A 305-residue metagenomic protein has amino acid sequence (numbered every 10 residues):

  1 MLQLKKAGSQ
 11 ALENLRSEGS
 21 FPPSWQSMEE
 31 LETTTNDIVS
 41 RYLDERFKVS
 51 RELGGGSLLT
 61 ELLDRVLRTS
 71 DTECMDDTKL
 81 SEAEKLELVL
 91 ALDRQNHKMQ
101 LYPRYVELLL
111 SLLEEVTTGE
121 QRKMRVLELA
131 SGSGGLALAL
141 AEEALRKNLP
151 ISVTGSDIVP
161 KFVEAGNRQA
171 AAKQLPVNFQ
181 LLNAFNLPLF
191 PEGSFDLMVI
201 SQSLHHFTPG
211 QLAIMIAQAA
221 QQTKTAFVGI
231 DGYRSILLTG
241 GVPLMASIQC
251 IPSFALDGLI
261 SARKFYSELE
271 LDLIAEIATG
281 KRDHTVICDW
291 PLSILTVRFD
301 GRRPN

Functional and structural regions predicted by a protein language model:
L2-T78: N-terminal auxiliary segments of SAM/dcSAM-dependent transferases
M75, E82-V116: Class I SAM-dependent methyltransferase Rossmann-like catalytic core, especially the SAM/SAH-binding loop
L127, S133-N186: Class I SAM-dependent methyltransferase SAM/SAH-binding core
N186-E192: Short conserved loop adjoining the S-adenosyl-L-methionine
V199: A conserved beta-strand element that flanks and buttresses the S-adenosyl-L-methionine
F207-A219: A short, conserved alpha-helix within the catalytic core of class I
I230-T279, V286: C-terminal alpha-helical "lid/dimerization" subdomain adjacent to the S-adenosyl-L-methionine
R282-L292: Conserved S-adenosyl-L-methionine
